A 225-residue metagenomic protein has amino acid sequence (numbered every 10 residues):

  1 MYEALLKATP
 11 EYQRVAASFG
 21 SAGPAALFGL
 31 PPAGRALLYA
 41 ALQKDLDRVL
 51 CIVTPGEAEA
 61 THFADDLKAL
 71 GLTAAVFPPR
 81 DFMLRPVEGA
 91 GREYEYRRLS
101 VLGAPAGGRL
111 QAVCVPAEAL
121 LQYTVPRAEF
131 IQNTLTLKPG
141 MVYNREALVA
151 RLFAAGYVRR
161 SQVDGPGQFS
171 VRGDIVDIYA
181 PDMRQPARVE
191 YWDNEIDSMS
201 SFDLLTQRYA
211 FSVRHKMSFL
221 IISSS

Functional and structural regions predicted by a protein language model:
M1-S225: ASCE RecA-like P-loop NTPase motor cores that couple ATP hydrolysis to mechanical translocation on nucleic acids
